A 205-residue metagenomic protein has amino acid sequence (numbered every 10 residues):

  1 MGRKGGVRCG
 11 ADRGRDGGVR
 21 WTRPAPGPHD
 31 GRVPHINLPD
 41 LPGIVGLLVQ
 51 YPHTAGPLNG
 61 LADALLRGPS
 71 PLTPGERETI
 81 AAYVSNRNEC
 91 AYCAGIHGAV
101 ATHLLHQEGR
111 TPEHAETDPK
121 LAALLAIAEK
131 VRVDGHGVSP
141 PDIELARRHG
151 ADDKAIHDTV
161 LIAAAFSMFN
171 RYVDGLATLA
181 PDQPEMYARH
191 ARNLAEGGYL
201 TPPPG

Functional and structural regions predicted by a protein language model:
M1-G205: Hydrophobic alpha-helical segments
